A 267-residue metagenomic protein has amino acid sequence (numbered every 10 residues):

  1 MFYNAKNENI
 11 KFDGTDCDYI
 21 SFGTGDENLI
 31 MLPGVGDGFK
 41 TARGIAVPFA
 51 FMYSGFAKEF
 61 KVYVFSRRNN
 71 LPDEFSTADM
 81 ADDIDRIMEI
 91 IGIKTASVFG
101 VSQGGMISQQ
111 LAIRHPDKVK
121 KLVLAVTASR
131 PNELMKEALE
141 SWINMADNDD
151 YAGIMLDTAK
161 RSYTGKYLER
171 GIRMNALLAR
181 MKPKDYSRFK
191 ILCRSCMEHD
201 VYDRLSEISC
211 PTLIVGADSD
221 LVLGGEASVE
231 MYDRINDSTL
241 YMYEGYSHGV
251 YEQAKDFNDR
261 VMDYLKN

Functional and structural regions predicted by a protein language model:
N9-L71: Conserved HGGG/HGGXW glycine-rich cap/lid loop of the alpha/beta-hydrolase fold
D79-S97: Conserved acidic catalytic loop of the alpha/beta-hydrolase fold
A96, G100-G105, A217: Conserved alpha/beta-hydrolase "nucleophile elbow" surrounding the catalytic nucleophile
M106-Q109, I113, V119-D149: Flexible "cap/lid" loop of the alpha/beta hydrolase fold
E133-K136, A152-H199, D203-R204: Conserved alpha/beta-hydrolase catalytic His-Asp/Glu region
I208, I214-G216: Short beta-strand/loop motif that positions the catalytic acidic residue of the alpha/beta-hydrolase fold
L221-A227: Conserved alpha/beta-hydrolase "acid-adjacent" motif
Y246-N258: Catalytic histidine-centered segment of alpha/beta-hydrolase-like enzymes
